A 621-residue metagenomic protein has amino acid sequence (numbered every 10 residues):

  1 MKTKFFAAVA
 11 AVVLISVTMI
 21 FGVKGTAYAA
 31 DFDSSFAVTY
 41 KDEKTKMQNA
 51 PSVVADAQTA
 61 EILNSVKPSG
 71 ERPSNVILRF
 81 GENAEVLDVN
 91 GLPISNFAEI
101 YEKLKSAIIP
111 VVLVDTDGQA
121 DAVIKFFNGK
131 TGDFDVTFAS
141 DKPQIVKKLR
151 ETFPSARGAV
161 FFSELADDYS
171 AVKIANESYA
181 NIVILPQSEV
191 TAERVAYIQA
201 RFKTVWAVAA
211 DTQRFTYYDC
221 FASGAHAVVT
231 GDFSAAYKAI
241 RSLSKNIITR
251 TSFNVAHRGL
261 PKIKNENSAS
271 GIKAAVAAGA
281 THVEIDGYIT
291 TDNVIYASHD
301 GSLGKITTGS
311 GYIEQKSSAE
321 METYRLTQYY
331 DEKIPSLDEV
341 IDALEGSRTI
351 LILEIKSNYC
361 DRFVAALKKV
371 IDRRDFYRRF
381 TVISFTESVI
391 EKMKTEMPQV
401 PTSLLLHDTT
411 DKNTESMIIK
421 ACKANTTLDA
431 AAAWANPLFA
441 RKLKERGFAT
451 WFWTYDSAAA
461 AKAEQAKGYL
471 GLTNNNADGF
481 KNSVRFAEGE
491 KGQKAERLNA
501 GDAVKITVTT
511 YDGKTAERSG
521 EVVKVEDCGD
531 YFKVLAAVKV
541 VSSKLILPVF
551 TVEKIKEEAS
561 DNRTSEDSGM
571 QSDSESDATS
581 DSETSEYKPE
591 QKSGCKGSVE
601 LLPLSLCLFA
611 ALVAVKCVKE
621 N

Functional and structural regions predicted by a protein language model:
M1-A8, C617-N621: Positively charged n-region of N-terminal signal peptides that target proteins for export
K4-A7, G594-L606: Short, hydrophobic alpha-helical membrane anchors of single-pass surface/secreted proteins
A10-I20: Bacterial N-terminal signal peptides
M19-T515, Y531-L535, V541-S542: Phosphate-group recognition and catalysis centered on beta-loop-alpha active-site segments
Q315, L547, E590-G597: Functionally engaged cysteine thiol sites
T509-Q571: The feature marks long extracellular or luminal low-complexity segments
K556-G594: C-terminal low-complexity, Ser/Thr- and acidic/Pro-rich disordered "stalk" regions positioned immediately N-terminal
E600-V618: A cross-kingdom C-terminal cell-surface attachment/processing module
